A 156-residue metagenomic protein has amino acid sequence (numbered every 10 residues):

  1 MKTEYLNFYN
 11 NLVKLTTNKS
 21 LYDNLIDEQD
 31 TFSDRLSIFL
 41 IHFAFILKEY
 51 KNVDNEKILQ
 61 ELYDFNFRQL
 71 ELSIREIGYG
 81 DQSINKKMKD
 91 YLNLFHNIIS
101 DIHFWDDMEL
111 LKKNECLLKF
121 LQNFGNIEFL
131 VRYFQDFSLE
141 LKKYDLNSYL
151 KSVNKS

Functional and structural regions predicted by a protein language model:
M1-S156: Surface/interface-facing alpha-helical segments and adjacent flexible terminal/loop regions used for partner/assembly
